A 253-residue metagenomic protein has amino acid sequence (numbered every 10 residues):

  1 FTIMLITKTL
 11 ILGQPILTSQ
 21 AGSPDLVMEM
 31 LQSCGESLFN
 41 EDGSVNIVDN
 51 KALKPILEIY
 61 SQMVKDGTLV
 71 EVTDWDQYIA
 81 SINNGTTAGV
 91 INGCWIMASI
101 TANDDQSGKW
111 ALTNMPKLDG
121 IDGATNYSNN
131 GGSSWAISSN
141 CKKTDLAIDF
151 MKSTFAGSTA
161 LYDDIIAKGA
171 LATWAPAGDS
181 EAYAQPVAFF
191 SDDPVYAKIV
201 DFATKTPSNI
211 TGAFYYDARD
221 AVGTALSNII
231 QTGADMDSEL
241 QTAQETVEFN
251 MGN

Functional and structural regions predicted by a protein language model:
F1-I6, D42-V72: Glycine-centered hinge/linker elements that transmit conformational signals in sensory and ligand-binding systems
F1-V45, T87: Extracytoplasmic/periplasmic solute-binding protein
P15-I16, E36-P55, A102-D104, K117-Y127 (+3 more regions): Short, solvent-exposed loop/beta-turn-alpha elements that line the ligand-binding surface or hinge of extracytoplasmic
Q62-T68, N103-A170, T204, T224: Extracytoplasmic/periplasmic substrate-recognition and gating elements
V70-N84: Short helix-initiation/N-cap motifs at beta->coil->alpha
W75, N92-M97, S133: Beta->alpha turn/N-cap motifs
N84-G93, G108: Alpha-to-beta junction loops
T113, I165-A221, N228: Long, aromatic- and glycine/proline-rich binding clefts that accommodate carbohydrate-like moieties
